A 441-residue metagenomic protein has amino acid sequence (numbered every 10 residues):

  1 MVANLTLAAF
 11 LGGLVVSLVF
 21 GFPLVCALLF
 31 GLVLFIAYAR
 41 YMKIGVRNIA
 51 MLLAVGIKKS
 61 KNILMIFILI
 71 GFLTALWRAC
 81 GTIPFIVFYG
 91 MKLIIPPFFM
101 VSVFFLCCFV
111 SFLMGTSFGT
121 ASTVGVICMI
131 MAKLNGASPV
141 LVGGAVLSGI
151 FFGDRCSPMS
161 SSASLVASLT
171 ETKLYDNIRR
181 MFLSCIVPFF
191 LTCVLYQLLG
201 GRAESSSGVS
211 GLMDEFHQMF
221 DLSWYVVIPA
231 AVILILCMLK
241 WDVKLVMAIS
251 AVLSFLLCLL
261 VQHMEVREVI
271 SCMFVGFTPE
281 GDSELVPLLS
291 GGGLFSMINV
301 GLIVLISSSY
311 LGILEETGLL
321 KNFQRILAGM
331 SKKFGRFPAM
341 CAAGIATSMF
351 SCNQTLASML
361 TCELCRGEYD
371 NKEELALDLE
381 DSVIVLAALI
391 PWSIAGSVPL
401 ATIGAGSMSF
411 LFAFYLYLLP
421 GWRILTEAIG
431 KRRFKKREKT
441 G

Functional and structural regions predicted by a protein language model:
M1-M65, F72, V187-C193, Q197-L302 (+1 more regions): Hydrophobic transmembrane alpha-helices of multi-pass small-molecule transporters
A8-V15, F104-C108, G125-M129, I228-L234 (+2 more regions): Hydrophobic, membrane-inserted alpha-helices
A27, G31, F35, I63 (+9 more regions): Alpha-helical transmembrane segments of multi-pass membrane proteins, especially transporters and channels
K43-M131, G281-E363: Membrane-embedded alpha-helical segments and adjacent helix-loop junctions characteristic of multi-pass solute
I95-L183, A342-E380, G441: Hydrophobic transmembrane alpha-helices that form the pore/transport pathway of multi-pass ion and small-solute
A145-V146, F151-M159, F189-S205, G430-K431 (+1 more regions): Transmembrane-helix bundle segments that line or gate the permeation/cavity pathway in multi-pass membrane proteins
L169-F189, S331-G441: C-terminal transmembrane helix pair
